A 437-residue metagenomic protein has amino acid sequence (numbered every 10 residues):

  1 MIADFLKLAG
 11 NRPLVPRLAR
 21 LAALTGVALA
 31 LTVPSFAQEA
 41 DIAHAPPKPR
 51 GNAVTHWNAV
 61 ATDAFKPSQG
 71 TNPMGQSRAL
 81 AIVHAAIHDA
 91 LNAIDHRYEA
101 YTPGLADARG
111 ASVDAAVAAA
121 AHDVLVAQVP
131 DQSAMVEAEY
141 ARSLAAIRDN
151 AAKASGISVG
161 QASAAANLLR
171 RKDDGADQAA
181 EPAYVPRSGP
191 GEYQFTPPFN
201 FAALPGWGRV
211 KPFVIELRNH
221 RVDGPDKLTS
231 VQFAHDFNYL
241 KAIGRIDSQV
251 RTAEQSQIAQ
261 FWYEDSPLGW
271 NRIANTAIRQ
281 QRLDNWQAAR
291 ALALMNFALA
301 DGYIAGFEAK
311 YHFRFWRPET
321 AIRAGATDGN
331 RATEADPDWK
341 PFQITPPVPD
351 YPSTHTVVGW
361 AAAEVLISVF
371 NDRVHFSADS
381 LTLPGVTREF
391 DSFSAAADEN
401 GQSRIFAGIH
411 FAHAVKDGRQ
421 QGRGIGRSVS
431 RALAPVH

Functional and structural regions predicted by a protein language model:
M1-R17: N-terminal secretory signal peptides that target proteins for export/translocation
L8-N11, L29, L125: Residue-level detector of alpha-helical hydrophobic segments embedded in or interacting with membranes
L14-R20, Q38, A414: Intrinsically disordered, low-complexity polar segments enriched in Ser/Thr/Pro and acidic
L21-T32: Bacterial N-terminal signal peptides
V33, Q38-H437: Acidic/polar surface patches and capping/hinge elements
